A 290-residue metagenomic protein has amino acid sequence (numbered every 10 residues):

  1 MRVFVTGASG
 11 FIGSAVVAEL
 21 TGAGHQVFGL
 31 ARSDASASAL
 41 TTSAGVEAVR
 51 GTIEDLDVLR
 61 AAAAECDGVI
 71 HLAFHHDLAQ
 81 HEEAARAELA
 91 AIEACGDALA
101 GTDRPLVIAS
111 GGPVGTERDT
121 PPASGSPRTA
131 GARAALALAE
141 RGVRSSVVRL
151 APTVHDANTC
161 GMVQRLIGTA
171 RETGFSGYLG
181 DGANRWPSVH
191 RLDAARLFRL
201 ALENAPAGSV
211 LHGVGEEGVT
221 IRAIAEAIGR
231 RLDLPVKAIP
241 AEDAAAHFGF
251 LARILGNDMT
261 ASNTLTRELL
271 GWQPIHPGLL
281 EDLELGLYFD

Functional and structural regions predicted by a protein language model:
V3-A23: N-terminal Rossmann NAD(P)H-binding glycine-rich loop of SDR-like oxidoreductase domains
F28, H75, A87-T129: Conserved Rossmann-fold NAD(P)-dependent oxidoreductase catalytic core, especially the SDR/UDP-sugar
G29-E93: NAD(P)H-binding glycine-rich loop region in Rossmannoid oxidoreductase-like domains and their noncatalytic homologs
T129, H155-Q164, E172-T173, A201-L211 (+1 more regions): Glycine/proline-rich active-site loop of Rossmann-fold NAD(P)-dependent oxidoreductases
R133-A157, M162: Conserved beta-loop-beta element that borders a ligand/cofactor-binding pocket
N158-I167, Y178-L202, S209: Substrate-positioning beta->alpha
A195-L251: Mid/C-terminal beta-alpha module of Rossmann-like enzyme folds, strongest in SDR-family dehydrogenases/epimerases
P277-D290: Amphipathic terminal alpha-helices
